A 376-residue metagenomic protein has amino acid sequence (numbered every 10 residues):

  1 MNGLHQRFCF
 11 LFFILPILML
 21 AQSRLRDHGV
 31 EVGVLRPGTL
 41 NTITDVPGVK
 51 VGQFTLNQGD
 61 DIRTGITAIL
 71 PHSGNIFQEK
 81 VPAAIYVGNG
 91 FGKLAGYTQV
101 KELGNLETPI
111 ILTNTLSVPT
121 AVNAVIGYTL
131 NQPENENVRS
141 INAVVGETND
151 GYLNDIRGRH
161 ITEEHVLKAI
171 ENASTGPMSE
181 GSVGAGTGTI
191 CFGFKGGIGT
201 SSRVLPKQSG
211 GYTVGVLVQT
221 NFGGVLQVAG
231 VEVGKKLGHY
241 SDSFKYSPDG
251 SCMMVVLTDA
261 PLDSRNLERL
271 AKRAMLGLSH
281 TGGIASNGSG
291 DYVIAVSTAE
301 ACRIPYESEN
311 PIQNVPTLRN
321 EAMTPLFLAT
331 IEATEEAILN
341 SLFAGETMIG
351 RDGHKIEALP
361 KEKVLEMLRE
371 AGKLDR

Functional and structural regions predicted by a protein language model:
M1-Q22: Bacterial Sec-dependent N-terminal signal peptides
Q22-R376: Alpha/propeptide regions of enzymes that mature by internal proteolysis
